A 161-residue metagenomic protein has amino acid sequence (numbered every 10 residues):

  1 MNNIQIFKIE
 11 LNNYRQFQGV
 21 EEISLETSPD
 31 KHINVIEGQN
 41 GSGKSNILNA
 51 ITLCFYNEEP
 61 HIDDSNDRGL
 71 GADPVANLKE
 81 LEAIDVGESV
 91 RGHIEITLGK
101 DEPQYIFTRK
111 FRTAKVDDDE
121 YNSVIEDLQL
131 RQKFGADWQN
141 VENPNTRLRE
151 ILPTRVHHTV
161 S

Functional and structural regions predicted by a protein language model:
M1-I9, K133-L148: N-terminal intrinsically disordered, low-complexity tails enriched in polar/charged
M1-Y56: Pre-Walker A-like glycine/lysine-rich segment at the N-terminus of P-loop NTPase domains
N3-I4, V20, G87-R91, Q104 (+1 more regions): A general secondary-structure signal for short beta-strands and their flanking turns/coil in non-transmembrane regions
I9, V90-T97, D117-F134: Short polybasic amphipathic segments
Y14, S28-D30, G99-D101, R112-A114 (+1 more regions): Generic structural motif
S28-H32, T113-D127, R147-T159: Short, surface-exposed linear segments at secondary-structure transitions and domain or protein termini
I36, S42, L48, E120-V124 (+2 more regions): Intrinsic disorder/low-complexity detector
E37, L48-V116, W138-V156: Conserved P-loop NTP-binding catalytic core
